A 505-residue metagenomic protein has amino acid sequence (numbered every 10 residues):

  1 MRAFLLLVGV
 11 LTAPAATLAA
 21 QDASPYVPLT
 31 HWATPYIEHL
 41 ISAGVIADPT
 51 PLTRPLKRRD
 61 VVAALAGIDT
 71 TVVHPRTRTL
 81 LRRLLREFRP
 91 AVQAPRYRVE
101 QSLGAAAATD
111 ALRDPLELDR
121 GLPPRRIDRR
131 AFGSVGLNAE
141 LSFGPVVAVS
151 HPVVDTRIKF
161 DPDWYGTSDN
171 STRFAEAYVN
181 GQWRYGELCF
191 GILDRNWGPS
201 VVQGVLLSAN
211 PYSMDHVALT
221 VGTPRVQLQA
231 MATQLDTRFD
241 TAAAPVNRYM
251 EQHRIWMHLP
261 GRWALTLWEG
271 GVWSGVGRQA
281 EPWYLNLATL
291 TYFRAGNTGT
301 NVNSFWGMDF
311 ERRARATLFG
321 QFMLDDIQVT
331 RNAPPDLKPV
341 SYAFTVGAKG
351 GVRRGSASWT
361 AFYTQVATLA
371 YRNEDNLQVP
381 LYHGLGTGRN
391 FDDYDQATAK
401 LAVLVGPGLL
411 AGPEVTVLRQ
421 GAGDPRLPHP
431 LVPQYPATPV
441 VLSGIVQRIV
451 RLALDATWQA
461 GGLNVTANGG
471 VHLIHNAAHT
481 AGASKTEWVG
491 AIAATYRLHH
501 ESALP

Functional and structural regions predicted by a protein language model:
L5-A15: Bacterial N-terminal signal peptides
A20-A47, A66-A106: N-terminal propeptides
L29-T30, R86-K159, G181, L188 (+1 more regions): Transmembrane beta-strand segments of Gram-negative outer membrane beta-barrel proteins
P49-R59: A glycine-rich, coil/turn loop motif that links secondary-structure elements
R129, V149-Y178, G198-S208, T330-A333: Surface-exposed loop and membrane-interface regions of Gram-negative outer-membrane beta-barrel proteins
Y185-E187, N196, M214-A399, L404-P430 (+3 more regions): Signature for the C-terminal beta-barrel architecture of outer-membrane proteins
I255, W458-G461, K485-P505: Outer-membrane beta-barrel "beta-signal"
